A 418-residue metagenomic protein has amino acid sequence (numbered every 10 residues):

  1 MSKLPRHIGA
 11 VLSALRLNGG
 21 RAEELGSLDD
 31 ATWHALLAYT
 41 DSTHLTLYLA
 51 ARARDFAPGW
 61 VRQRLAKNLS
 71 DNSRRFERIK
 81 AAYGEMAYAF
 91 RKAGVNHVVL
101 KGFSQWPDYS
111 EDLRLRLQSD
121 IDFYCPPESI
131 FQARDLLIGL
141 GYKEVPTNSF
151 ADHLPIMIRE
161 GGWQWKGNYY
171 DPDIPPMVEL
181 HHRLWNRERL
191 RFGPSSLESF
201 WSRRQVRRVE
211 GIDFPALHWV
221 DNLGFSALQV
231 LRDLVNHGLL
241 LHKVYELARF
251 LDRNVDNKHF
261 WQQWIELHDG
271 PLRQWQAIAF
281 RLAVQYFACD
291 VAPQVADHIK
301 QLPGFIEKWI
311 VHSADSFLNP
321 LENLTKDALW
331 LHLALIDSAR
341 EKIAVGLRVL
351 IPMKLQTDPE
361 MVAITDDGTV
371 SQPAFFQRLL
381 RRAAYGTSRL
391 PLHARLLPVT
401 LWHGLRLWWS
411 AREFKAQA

Functional and structural regions predicted by a protein language model:
M1-S119, C125-A418: Conserved NTP-donor binding/palm subdomain of two-metal-ion nucleotidyltransferases/polymerases, i.e., the charged
